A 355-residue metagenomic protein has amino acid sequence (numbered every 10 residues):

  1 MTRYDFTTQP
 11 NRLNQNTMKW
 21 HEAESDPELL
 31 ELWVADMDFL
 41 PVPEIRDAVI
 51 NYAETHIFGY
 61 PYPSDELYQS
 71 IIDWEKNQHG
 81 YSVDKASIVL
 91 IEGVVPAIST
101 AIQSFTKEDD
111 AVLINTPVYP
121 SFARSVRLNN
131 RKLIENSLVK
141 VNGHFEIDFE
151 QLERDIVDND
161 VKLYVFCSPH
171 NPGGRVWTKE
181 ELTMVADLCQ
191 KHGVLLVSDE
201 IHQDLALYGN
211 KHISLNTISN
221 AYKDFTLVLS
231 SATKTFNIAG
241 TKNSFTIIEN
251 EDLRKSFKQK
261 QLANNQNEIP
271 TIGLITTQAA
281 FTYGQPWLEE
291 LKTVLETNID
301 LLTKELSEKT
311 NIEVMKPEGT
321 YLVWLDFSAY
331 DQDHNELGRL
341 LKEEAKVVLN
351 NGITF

Functional and structural regions predicted by a protein language model:
M1-G59: N-terminal "arm"/small-domain region of PLP-dependent enzymes with the aminotransferase-like
M1-Y4, Q9-P10, D65-L67, I71 (+2 more regions): Conserved long hydrophobic alpha-helices within structured protein cores
E24-L30, A35-I50, V83-D84, V89-F355: PLP-dependent class I/II
G59-E92: Conserved N-terminal alpha-helix of the aminotransferase class I/II PLP-enzyme fold
